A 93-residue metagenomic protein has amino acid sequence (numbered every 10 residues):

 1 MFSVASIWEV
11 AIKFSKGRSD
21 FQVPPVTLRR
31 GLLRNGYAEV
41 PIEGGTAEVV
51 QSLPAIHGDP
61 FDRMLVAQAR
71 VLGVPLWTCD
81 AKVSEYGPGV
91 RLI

Functional and structural regions predicted by a protein language model:
M1-W77, A81-R91: PIN-domain endoribonuclease scaffold, especially VapC-family toxins
